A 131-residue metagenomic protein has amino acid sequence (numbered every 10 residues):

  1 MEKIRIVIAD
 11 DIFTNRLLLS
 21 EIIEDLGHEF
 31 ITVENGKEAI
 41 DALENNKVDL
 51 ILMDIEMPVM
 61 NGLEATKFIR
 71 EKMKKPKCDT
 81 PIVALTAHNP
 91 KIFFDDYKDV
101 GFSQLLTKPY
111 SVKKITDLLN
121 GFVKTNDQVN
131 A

Functional and structural regions predicted by a protein language model:
A9-D10, V33, I51: Conserved sequence signature across two-component system core domains
L17-D25: Charged docking surfaces used in two-component/phosphorelay signaling
T32-D41, G62-A65: Helix N-cap/capping motif at the beta->alpha junctions
N46-L52: Active-site beta3 strand of CheY-like receiver
M57: Receiver (REC) domain active-site loop signature in two-component systems and cognate sites in sensor histidine kinases
E64, N89-Q104, D117: Alpha4 helix (beta4-alpha4-beta5 surface) of REC/receiver domains from two-component response regulators
V83-L85: Hydrophobic/aromatic residues positioned on beta-strands within the core alpha/beta folds
Y110-L119: C-terminal output helix
